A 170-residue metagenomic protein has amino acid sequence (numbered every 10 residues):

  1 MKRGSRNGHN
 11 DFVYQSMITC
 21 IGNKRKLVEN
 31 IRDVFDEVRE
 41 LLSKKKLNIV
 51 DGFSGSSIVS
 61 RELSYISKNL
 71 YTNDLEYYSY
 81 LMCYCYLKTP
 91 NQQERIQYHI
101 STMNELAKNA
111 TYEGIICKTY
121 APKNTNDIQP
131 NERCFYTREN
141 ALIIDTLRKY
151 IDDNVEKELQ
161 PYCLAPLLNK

Functional and structural regions predicted by a protein language model:
M1-F53, I58-Y65, Y80-L81, T89 (+1 more regions): S-adenosyl-L-methionine
Y65, N69-K170: Class I S-adenosyl-L-methionine-dependent methyltransferase module
